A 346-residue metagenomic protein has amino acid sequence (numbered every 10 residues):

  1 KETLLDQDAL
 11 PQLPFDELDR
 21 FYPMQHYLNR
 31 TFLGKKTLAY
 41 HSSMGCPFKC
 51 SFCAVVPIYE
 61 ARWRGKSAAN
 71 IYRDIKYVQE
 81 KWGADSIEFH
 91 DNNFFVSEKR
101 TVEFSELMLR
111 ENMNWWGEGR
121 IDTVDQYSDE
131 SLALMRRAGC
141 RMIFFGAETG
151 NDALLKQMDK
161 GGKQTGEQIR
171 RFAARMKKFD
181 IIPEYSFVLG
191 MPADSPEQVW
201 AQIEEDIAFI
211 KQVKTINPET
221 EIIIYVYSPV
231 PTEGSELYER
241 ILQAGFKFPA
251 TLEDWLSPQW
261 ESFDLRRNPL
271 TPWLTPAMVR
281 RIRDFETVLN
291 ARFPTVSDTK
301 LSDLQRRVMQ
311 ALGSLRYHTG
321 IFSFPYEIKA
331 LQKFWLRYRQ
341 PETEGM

Functional and structural regions predicted by a protein language model:
K1-A9, G234: Glycine-rich beta-alpha loop elements in corrinoid/cobalamin-binding modules across cobalamin-dependent enzymes
E2-L4, M44, V230: Glycine-rich beta-alpha junction loops
F15-P183, L189-A193, V199: Radical SAM [4Fe-4S] cluster-binding motif and immediate context
F48, K99, A153-M158, F187-V199 (+1 more regions): Flexible glycine/acidic-rich beta-alpha junction loops that bind and position SAM and/or redox cofactors in anaerobic
L109-M113, K214-E219: Short helix-capping segments at alpha-helix termini
D194-K211: Catalytic cores of alpha/beta
E236-M346: Radical SAM enzyme core and accessory elements
